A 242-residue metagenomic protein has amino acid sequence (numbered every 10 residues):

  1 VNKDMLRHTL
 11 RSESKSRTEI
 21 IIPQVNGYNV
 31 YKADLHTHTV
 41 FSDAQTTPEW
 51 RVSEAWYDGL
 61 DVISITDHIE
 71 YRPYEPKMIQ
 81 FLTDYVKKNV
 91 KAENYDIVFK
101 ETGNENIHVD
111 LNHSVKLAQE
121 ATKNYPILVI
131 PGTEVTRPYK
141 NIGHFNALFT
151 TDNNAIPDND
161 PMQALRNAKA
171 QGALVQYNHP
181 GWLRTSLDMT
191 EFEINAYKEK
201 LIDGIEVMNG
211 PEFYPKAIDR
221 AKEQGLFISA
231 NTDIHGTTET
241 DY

Functional and structural regions predicted by a protein language model:
V1-K15: Extreme N-terminal flexible tails
V1-K3, G236-Y242: Extended, hydrophobic interaction surfaces within ordered domains
M5, T9, I21-V25, N29 (+1 more regions): Membrane-targeting and insertion segments and their boundary/processing signals
E13-E19, P180-T185: Short acidic/polar alpha-helix capping motifs at helix-coil junctions
S14-Q171, E206-N231, G236-T237: A metal-dependent hydrolase metal-coordination microenvironment
G132-T133, G172-L187: Aromatic-lined carbohydrate-recognition surfaces of secreted/lumenal glycan-active proteins
N141-F145, R184-K198, A217-I218: Distinct, well-ordered alpha-helical segments
E191-E212, Y242: Structural recognition of alpha->loop->beta junctions
